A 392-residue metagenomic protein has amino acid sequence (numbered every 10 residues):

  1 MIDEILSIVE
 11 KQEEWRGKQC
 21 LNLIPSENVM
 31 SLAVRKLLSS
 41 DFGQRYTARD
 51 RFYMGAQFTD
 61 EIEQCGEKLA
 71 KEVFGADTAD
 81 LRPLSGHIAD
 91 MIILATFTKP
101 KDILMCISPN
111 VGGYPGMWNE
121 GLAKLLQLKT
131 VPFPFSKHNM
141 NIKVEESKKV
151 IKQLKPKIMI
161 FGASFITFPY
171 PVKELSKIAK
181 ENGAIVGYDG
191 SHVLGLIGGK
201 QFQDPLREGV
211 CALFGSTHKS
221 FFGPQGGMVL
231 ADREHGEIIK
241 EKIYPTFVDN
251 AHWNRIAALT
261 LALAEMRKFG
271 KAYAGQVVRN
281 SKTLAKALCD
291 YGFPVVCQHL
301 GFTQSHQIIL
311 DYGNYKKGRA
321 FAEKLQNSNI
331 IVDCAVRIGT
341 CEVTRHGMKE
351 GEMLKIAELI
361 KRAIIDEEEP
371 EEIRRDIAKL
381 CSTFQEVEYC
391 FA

Functional and structural regions predicted by a protein language model:
M1-Q12, K180, I185: Membrane-embedded transmembrane-helix bundle of lipid-linked glycan/lipid transferases
V9-C20, P25-A56, E63-F74: Glycine-rich phosphate-binding segment of PLP-dependent enzymes
E13-Q19, F42-R49, G236-K240, I256-E265 (+3 more regions): Short acidic (Asp/Glu) and glycine-rich catalytic loops that position anionic groups and cofactors
C20, A48-R49, T78, N250-W253 (+6 more regions): Flexible, glycine/charged-enriched surface loops at secondary-structure junctions
P25-S26, I331, E342-T344: Glycine-rich phosphate/pyrophosphate-binding beta-alpha loops
Q57-E61, C65-P294, Y312, C341-M348: Conserved PLP-enzyme active-site core in the AAT-like
L263, A274-E323, S328-A335, A392: Conserved small-domain helix->loop->beta segment predominantly found in fold-type I
R279, V336-A392: PLP-dependent enzyme catalytic core of the Aspartate aminotransferase-like
